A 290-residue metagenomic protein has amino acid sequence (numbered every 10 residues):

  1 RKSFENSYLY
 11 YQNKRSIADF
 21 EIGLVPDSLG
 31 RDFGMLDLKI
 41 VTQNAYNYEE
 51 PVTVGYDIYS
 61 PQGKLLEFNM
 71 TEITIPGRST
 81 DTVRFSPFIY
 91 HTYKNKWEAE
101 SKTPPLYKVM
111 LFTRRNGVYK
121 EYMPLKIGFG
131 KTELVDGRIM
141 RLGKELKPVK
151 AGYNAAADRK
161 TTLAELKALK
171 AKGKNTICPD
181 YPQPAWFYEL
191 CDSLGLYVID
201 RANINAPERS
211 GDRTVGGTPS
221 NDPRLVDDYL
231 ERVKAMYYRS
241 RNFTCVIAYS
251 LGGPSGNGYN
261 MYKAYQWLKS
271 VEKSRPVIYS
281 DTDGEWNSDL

Functional and structural regions predicted by a protein language model:
R1-A185, E189-G195, R232, I247-A248 (+1 more regions): Secreted/periplasmic carbohydrate-active enzymes, especially glycoside hydrolases
T176-L290: Substrate-binding/catalytic cleft of secreted carbohydrate-active enzymes, primarily glycoside hydrolases
